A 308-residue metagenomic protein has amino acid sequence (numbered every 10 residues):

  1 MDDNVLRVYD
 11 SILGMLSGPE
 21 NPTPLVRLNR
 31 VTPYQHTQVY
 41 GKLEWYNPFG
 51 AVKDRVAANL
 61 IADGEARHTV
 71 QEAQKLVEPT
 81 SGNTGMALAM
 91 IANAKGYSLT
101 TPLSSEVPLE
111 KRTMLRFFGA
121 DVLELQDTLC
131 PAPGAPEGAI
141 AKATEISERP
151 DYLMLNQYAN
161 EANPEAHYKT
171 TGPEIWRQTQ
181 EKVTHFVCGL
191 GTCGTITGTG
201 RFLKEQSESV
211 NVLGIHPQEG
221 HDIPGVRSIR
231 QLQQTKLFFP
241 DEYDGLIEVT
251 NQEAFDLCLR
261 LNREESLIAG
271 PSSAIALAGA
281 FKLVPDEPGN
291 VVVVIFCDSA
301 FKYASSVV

Functional and structural regions predicted by a protein language model:
M1-V308: PLP-dependent amino-acid enzyme catalytic core
